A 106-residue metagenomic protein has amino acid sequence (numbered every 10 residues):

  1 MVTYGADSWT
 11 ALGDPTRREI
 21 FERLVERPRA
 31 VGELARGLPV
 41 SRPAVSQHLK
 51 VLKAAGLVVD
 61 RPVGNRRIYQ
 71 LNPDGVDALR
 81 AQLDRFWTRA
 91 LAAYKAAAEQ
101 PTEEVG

Functional and structural regions predicted by a protein language model:
M1-Y4, A11, R23-G37, R42 (+3 more regions): C-terminal regulatory/oligomerization modules of transcriptional regulators
R18-I20: Pre-recognition alpha-helix immediately N-terminal to the DNA-recognition helix within helix-turn-helix or winged-helix
H48: Residues within the DNA-recognition helix of helix-turn-helix
P62-I68: Short, Lys/Arg-rich nucleic-acid/phosphate-binding segment
